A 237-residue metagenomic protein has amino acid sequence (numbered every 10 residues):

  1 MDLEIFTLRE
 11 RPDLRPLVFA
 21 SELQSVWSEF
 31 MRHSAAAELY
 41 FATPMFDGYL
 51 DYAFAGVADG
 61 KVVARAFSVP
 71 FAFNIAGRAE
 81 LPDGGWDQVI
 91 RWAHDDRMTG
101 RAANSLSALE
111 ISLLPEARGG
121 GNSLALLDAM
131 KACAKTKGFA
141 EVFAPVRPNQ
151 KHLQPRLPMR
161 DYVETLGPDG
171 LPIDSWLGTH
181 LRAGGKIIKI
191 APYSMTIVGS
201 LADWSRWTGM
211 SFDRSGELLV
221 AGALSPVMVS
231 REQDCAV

Functional and structural regions predicted by a protein language model:
M1-G85: Short amphipathic alpha-helix that is part of the acyltransferase structural core
L3, F139, G185-K186: Short aromatic/hydrophobic-glycine micro-motifs
L23, E110-S112: Short, histidine-centered active-site or binding-site loop motifs used for metal coordination, general acid-base
S68-E110, P148-I173, A191-F212, L218-V220 (+1 more regions): Conserved acyl-donor/pantetheine-binding loop and adjacent beta-alpha core of acyl/acetyltransferases and related
L113, R118-T136, E141-A144: Conserved acetyl-CoA-binding loop-helix of GNAT-fold acetyltransferases
L177: ATP phosphate-binding glycine-rich loop and adjacent ATP-lid/helix-beta elements within ATP-binding kinase/ATPase
L181-K189: Conserved acetyl-CoA-binding loop of GNAT-fold acetyltransferases
